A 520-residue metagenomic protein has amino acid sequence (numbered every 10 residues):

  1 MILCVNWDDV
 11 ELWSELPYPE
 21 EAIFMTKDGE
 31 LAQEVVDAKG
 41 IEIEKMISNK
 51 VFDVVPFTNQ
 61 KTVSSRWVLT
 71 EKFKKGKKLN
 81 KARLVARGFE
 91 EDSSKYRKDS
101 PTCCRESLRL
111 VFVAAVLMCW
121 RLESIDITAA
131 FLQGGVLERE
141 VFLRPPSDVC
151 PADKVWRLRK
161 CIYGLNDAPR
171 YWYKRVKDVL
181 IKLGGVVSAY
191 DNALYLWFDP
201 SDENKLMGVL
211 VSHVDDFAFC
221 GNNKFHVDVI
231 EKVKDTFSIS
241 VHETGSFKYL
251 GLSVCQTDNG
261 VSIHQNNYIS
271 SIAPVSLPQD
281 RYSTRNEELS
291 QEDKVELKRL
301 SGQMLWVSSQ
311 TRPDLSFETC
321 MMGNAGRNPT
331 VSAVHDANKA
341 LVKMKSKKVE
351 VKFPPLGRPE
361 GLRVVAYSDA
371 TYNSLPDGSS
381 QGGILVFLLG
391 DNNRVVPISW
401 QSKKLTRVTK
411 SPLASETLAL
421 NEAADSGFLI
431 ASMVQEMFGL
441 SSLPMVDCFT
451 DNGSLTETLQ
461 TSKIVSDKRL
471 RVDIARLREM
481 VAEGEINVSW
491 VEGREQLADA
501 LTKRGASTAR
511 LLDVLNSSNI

Functional and structural regions predicted by a protein language model:
M1-D178, K182-A189, L194, D293 (+1 more regions): Chromodomain-type histone methyl-lysine reader module
E21, S124-A129, R157-L165, A189-G221 (+9 more regions): Catalytic palm active-site di-aspartate
F24, F131-P145, N166-D167, W197-S238 (+3 more regions): Catalytic palm subdomain of template-directed nucleic-acid polymerases, centered on the conserved carboxylate motif
K39, M46, W67, K75 (+21 more regions): Mobile genetic element proteins and their domesticated derivatives, centered on retroelements and DNA transposons
D92, F387-L418: A short, polar/acidic, helix/strand-boundary loop motif
R109-F112, T244-V349, E492, L501: C-terminal reverse transcriptase regions that engage the nucleic-acid substrate
L183-Y190, A218-I269, L341, K345-P354 (+2 more regions): Polymerase palm active-site segment centered on the conserved acidic dipeptide of motif C
A325, T406-I520: RNase H-like nuclease module associated with reverse transcription
